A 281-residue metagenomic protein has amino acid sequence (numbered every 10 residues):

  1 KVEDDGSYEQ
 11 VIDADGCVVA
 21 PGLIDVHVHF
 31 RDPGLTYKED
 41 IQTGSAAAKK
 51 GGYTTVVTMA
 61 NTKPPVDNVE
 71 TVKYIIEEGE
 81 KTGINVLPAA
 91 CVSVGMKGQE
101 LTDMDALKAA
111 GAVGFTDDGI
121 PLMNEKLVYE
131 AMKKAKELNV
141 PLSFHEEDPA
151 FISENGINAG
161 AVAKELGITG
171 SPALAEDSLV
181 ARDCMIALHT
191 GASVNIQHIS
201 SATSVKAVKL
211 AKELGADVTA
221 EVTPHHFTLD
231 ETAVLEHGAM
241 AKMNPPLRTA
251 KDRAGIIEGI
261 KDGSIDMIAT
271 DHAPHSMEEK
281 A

Functional and structural regions predicted by a protein language model:
K1-G22: Histidine-rich, glycine-flanked metal-binding segment
G16, H27, A48, G52 (+6 more regions): Divalent metal-coordination and catalytic microenvironments
C17-G79: Metal-associated gating/positioning segment near the N- to mid-region
D25-V28, Y53-T58, N85-L87, A159-I168: Gly-rich Lys/Arg/Thr-decorated short loops/hinges at beta-loop-alpha junctions or inter-strand turns that position
H29-K38, V57-V69, A89-L101, T116-L127 (+2 more regions): Divalent metal-binding segments
I75-K81, M104-A109: Acidic (Asp/Glu)-rich catalytic clusters
E77-V92: A glycine-rich helix N-cap at a beta->alpha junction
L101-I268: Histidine/acidic residue-rich metal-binding segments in metalloenzymes
